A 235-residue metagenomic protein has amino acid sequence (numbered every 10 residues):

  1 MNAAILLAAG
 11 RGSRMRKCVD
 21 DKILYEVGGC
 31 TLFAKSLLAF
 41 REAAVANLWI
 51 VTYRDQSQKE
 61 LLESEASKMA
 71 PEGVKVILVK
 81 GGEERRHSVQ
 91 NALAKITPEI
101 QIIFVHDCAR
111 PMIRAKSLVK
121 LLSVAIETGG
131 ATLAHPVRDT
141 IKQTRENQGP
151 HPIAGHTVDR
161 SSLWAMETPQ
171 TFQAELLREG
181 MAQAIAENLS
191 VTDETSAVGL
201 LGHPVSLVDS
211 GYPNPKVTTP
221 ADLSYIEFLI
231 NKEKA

Functional and structural regions predicted by a protein language model:
M1-Q56: N-terminal glycine-rich phosphate-binding loop and ensuing alpha1 helix
N2, K75-I77, L163: Short, conserved active-site loop motifs that form the nucleotide-linked donor/cofactor pocket
L6, F33, A92, H106-D107 (+3 more regions): Residue-level signal for inorganic ion chemistry
E26, M112, T157, T171 (+1 more regions): Short aromatic/basic micro-patch
F33-I100, I185-E187: Conserved N-terminal catalytic core of the sugar/cofactor nucleotidyltransferase
K75-V79, E83-Q148, E167-T168: Conserved beta-loop-beta/alpha segment of the NTase-like Rossmann-fold superfamily that binds/positions NTPs
Q143-T168, F172: Short, flexible, basic/aromatic active-site loop/helix in glycosyltransferases
W164-A235: Conserved alpha/beta core of the MobA/IspD/sugar-nucleotide pyrophosphorylase nucleotidyltransferase superfamily
